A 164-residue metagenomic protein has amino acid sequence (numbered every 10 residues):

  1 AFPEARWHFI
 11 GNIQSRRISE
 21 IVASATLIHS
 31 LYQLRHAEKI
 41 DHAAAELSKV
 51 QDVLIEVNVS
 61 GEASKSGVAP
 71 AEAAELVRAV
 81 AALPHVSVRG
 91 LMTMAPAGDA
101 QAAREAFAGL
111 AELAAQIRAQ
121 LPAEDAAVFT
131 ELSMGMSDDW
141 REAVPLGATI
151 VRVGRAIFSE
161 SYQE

Functional and structural regions predicted by a protein language model:
A1-D138, V144-L146, F158-E160: Conserved alpha/beta-domain cores
G147-T149, G154: Active-site-proximal glycine-rich helix-loop-beta segment
E164: Active-site loop ensemble at the mouth of alpha/beta enzyme cores that anchors a bound cofactor
